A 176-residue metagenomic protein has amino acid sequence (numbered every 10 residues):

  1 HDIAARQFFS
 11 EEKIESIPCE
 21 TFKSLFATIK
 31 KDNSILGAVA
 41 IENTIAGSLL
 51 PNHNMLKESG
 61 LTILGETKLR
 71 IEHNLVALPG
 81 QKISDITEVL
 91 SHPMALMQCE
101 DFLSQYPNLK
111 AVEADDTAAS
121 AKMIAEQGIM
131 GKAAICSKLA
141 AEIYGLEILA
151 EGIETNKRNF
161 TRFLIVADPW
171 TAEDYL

Functional and structural regions predicted by a protein language model:
H1-L176: Domain-level signature for soluble enzymes in the chorismate/prephenate branch of the shikimate pathway
